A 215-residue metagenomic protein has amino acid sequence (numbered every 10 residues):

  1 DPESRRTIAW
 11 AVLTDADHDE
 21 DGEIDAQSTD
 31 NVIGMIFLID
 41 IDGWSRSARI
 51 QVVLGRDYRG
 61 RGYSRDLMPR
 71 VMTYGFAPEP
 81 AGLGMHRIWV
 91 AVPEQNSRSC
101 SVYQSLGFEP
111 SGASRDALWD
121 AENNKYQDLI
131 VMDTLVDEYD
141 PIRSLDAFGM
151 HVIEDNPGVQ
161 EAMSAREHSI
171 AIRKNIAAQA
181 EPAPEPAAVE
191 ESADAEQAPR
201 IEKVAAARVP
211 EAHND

Functional and structural regions predicted by a protein language model:
D1-D57, K125-D215: GNAT-family acyltransferases
A11-D21, G75-E79, A117-D120: Short regulatory "switch" loops immediately downstream of catalytic or recognition motifs within protein catalytic
R49, D66, R87, R98 (+1 more regions): Amphipathic alpha-helical recognition patches that constitute DNA-binding helices
G55-D57, R61, E94-Q95: Active-site acidic-Proline motif in GNAT/NAT acetyltransferases
G60-A77, S101-S105: Conserved acetyl-CoA-binding loop-helix of GNAT-fold acetyltransferases
M68, N96-S99, D116-E122: Short glycine/proline-centered loop/turn elements that form peptide/ligand docking sites
A77-A91: Conserved GNAT acetyl-CoA-binding A-motif
W89-A91, Q104-K125: Conserved catalytic-core motifs of GNAT/GCN5-like acyltransferases
